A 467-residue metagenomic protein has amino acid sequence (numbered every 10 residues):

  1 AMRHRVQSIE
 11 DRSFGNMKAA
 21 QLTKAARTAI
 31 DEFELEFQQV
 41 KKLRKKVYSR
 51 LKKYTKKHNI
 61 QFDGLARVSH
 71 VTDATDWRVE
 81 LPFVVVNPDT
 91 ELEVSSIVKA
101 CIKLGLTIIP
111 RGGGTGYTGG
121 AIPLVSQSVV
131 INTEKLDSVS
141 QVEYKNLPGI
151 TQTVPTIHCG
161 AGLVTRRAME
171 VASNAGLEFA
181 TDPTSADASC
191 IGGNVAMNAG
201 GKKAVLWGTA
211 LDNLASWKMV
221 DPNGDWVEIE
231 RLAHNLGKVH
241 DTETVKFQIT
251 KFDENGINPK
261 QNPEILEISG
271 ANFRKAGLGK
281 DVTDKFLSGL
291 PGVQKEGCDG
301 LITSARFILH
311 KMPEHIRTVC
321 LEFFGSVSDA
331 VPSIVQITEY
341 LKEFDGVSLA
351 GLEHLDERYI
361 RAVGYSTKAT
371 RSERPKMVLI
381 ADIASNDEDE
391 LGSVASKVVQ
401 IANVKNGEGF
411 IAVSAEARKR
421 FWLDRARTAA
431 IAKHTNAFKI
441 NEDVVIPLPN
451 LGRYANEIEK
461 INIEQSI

Functional and structural regions predicted by a protein language model:
A1-K99, G116-T156, T184, I308-L309 (+3 more regions): N-terminal flexible segment immediately upstream of the FAD-binding catalytic core in FAD-dependent oxidoreductases
K46-H58, S96-L106, V171, S333-D345 (+2 more regions): Generic non-transmembrane alpha-helical segments
K57-G64, F179-P183, N262-I268, N272-K280 (+3 more regions): Flexible, glycine/charged-enriched surface loops at secondary-structure junctions
I102-T107, L136-V142, G149-I150, N174-F179 (+6 more regions): Secondary-structure transition/capping motifs at alpha-helix termini and the adjoining loop/turn into the next element
P110-G114, A121, T133, A161 (+5 more regions): Glycine-rich, histidine-containing beta strand-loop boundary motifs that form or position
S138-G149, P155-I334: FAD-binding subdomain of flavoenzyme oxidoreductases
S216, R317-T338, G351-H354, Y365-E459: Glycine-rich, acidic/polar active-site loops that bind/position phosphate-bearing ligands
